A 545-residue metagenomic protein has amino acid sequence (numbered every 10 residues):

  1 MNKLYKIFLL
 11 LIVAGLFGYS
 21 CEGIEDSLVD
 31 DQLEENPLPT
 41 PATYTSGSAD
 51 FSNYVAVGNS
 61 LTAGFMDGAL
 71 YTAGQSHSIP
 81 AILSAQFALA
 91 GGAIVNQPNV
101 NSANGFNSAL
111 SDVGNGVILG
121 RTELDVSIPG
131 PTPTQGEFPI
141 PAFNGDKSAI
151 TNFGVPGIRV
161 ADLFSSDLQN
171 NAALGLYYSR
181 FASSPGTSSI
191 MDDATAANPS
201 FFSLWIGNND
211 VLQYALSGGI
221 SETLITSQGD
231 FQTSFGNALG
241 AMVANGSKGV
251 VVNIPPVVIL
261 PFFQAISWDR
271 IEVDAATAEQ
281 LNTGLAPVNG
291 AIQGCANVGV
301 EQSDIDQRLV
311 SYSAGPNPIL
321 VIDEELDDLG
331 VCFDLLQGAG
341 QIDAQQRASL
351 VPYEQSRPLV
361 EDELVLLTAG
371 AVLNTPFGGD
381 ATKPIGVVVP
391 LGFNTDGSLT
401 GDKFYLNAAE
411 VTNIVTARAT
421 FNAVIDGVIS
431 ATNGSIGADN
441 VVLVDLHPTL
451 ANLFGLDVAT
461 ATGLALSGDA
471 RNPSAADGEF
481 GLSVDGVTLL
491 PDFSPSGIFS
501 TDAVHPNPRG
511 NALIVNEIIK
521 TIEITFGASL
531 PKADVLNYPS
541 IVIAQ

Functional and structural regions predicted by a protein language model:
M1-E34, G455, G478-D485: Bacterial Sec-dependent N-terminal signal peptides
G15-A49, A528-Q545: Bacterial Sec-dependent N-terminal signal peptides
L28, F65-L70, Q213-G219, L260-A265 (+3 more regions): Short, solvent-exposed loop/turn and secondary-structure capping segments
S52-G68: Catalytic nucleophile-elbow at a beta strand-turn-alpha helix junction centered on a G-D-S/GDSL motif, marking
L70-T233, N237, V258, F263 (+3 more regions): Conserved SGNH/GDSL esterase-like catalytic core that processes O-acyl groups on lipids and polysaccharides
L83, G478-I543: Histidine-centered active-site loop/cap adjacent to the catalytic His in serine esterases/O-acetyl transfer systems
A197, S234-V251, A417-V444: A structural motif corresponding to the C-terminal end of an alpha-helix and its immediate exit/capping segment
I266-T416, G427-V504: Mobile gating loops/cap/lid regions near enzyme active sites that modulate substrate access
